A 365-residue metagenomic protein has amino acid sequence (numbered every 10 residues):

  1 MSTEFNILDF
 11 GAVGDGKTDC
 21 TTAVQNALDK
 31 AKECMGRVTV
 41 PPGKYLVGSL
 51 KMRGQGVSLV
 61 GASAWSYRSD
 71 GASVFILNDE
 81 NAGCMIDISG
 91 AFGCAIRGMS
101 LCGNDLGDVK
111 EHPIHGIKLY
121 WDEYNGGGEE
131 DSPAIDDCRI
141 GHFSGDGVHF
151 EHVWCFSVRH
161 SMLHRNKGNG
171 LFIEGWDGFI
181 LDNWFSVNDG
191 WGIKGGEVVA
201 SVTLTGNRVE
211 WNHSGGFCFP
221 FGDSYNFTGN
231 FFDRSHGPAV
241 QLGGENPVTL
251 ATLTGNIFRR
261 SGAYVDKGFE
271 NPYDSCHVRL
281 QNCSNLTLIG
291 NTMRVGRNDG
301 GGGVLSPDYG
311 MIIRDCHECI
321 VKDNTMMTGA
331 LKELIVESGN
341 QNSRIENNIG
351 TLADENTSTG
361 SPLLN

Functional and structural regions predicted by a protein language model:
M1-F5, T359-N365: Glycine-rich, low-complexity segments
I7-T39, K51: Acidic Gly/Asp/Thr-rich repetitive segments characteristic of extracellular carbohydrate-active and adhesion proteins
I7-V13, D79-N81, D105, R139 (+2 more regions): Short, histidine-centered active-site or binding-site loop motifs used for metal coordination, general acid-base
Q25-E33, Y45-V60, Y67-R97, C102-E130 (+5 more regions): Extracellular beta-strand-rich solenoid/capping regions of secreted or surface-exposed proteins that bind or remodel
G36, V47-L50, R68-A72, D79-C84 (+10 more regions): Short glycine/acidic-rich loop motifs that flank beta-strands on beta-rich extracellular proteins
V38, V57-A62, I86, R139 (+4 more regions): Well-ordered beta-strand segments characteristic of repetitive beta-sheet solenoids
G61-A62, F92-G103, G128-H142, W154-G168 (+8 more regions): Right-handed parallel beta-helix
